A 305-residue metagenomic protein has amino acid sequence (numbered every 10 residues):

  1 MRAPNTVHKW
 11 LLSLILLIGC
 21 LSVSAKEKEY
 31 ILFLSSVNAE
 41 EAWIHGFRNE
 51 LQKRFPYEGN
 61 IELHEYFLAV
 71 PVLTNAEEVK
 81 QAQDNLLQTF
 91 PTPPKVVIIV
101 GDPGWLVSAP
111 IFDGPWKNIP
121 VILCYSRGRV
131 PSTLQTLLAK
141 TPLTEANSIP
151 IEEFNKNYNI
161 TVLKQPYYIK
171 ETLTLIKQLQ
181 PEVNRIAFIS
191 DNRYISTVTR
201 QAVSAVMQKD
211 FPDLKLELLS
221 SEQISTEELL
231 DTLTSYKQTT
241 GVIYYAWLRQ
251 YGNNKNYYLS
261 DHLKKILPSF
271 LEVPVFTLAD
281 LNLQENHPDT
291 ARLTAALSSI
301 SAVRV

Functional and structural regions predicted by a protein language model:
R2-L11: Bacterial N-terminal signal peptides that target proteins for export
A3, V23-V305: Short hydrophobic alpha-helices and adjacent helix-cap/hinge residues
L11-G19: Bacterial N-terminal signal peptides
